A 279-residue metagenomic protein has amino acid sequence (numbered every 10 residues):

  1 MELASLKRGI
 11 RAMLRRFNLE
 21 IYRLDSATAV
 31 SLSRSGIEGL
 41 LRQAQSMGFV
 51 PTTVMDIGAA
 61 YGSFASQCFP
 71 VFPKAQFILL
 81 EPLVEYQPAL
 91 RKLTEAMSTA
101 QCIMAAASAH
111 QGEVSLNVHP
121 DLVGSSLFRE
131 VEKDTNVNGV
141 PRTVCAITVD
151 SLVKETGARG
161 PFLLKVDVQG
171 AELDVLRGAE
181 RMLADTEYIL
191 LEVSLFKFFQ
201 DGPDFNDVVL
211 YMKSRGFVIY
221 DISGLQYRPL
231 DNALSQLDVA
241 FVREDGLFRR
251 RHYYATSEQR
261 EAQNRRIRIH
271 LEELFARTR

Functional and structural regions predicted by a protein language model:
M1-R279: Phosphate/nucleotide-binding beta-alpha loop and adjacent structural elements of enzyme active sites
